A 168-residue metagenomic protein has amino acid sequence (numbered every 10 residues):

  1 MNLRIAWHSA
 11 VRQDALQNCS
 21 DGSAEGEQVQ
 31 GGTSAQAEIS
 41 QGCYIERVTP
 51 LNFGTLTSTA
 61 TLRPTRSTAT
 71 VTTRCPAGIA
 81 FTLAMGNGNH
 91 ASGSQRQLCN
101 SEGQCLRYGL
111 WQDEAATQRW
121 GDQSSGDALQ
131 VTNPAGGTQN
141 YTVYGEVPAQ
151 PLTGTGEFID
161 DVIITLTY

Functional and structural regions predicted by a protein language model:
M1-G103, L129-Y168: N-terminal small/polar-rich segments of proteins
G78-A80, E114-T117: Extracellular acidic loop/turn motifs
A116-D127: Solvent-exposed adhesion/ligand-recognition segments of exported proteins
